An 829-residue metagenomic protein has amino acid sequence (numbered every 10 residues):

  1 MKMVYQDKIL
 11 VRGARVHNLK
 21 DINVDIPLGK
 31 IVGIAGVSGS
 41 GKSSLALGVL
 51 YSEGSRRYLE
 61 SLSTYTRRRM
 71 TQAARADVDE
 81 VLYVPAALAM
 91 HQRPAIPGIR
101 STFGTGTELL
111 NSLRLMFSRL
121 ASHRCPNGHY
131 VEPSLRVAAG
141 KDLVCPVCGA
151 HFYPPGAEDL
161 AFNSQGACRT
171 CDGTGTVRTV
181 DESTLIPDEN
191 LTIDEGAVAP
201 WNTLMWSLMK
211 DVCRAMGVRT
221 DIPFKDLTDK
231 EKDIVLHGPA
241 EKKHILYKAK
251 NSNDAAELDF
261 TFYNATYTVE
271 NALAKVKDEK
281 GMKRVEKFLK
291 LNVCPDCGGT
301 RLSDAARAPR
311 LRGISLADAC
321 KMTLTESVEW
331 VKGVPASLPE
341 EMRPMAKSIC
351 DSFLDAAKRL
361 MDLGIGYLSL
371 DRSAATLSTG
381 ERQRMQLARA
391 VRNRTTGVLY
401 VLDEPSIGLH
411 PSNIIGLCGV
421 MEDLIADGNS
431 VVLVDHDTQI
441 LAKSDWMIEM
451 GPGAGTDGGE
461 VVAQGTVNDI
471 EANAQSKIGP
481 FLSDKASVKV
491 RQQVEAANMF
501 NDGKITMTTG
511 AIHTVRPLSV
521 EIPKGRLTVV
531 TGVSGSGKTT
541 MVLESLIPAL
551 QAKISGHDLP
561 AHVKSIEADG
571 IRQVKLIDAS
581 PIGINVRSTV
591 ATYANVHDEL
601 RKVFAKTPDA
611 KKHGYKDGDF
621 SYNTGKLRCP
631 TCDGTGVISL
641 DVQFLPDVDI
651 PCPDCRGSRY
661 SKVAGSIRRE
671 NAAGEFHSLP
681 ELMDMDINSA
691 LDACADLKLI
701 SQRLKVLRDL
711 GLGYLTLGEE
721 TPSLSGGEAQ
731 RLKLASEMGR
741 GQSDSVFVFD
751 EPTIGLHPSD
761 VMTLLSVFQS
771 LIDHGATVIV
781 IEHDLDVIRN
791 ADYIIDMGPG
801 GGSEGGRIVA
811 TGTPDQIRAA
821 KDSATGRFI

Functional and structural regions predicted by a protein language model:
M1-I829: Conserved phosphate-binding elements of NTP-dependent enzyme cores
